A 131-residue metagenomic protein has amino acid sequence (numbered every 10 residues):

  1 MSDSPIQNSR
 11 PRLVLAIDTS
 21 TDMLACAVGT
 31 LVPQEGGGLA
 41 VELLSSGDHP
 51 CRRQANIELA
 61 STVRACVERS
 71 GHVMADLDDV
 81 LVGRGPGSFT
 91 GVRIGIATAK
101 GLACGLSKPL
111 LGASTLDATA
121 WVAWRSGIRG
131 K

Functional and structural regions predicted by a protein language model:
S2-R10, A113-K131: Conserved phosphate-binding catalytic cores of ATP/NTP-utilizing and phosphoryl-transfer enzymes
S2-R84: N-terminal beta-alpha supersecondary unit
C26, G91-V92, V122: Short glycine-/acidic-enriched loop or helix-start segments at secondary-structure transitions that form or flank
G29-L31, I94-A97, S126-G127: Short, glycine/charged-enriched secondary-structure capping and boundary segments
R53-N56, L102, L106-P109, L116-A120: A phosphate-binding glycine/aspartate-rich beta-alpha loop in the early core of alpha/beta enzymes
A65, K100, C104, W121 (+1 more regions): Short, well-ordered alpha-helices that flank and scaffold nucleotide-derived cofactor binding pockets
S70-A75, A103-S114, I128-G130: Phosphate-handling active-site elements
L81-L110: DPxDG-like acidic metal-binding loop motif
